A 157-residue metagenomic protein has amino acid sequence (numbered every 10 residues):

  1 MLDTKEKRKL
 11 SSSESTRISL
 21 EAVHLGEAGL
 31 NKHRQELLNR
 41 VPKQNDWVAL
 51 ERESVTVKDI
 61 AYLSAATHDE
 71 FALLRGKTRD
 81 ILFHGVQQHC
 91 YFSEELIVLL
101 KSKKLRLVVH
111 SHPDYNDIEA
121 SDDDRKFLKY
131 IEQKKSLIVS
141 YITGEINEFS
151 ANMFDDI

Functional and structural regions predicted by a protein language model:
L2-H33, N39, C90-I157: Active-site-proximal loop/helix of nucleotide/amide-processing enzymes and allied scaffolds
H33-L37, K58-D59, K77: Domain-scale selection of a single, long terminal region that carries the protein's primary operational module
V41-N45: Ligand-binding beta-strand-loop-alpha-helix segment within the catalytic cores of soluble metabolic enzymes
L50-L63: Phosphate-interacting basic helix/loop segments used at nucleotide- and nucleic-acid interfaces
S64-H68: A short catalytic or substrate-binding loop motif that flags glycine-/basic-rich loops and adjacent residues that bind
D69-T78, L137-V139, I146: Short beta-strand scaffold segments in enzyme catalytic cores
H84-C90: Structured interaction and signal-relay segments at domain junctions
